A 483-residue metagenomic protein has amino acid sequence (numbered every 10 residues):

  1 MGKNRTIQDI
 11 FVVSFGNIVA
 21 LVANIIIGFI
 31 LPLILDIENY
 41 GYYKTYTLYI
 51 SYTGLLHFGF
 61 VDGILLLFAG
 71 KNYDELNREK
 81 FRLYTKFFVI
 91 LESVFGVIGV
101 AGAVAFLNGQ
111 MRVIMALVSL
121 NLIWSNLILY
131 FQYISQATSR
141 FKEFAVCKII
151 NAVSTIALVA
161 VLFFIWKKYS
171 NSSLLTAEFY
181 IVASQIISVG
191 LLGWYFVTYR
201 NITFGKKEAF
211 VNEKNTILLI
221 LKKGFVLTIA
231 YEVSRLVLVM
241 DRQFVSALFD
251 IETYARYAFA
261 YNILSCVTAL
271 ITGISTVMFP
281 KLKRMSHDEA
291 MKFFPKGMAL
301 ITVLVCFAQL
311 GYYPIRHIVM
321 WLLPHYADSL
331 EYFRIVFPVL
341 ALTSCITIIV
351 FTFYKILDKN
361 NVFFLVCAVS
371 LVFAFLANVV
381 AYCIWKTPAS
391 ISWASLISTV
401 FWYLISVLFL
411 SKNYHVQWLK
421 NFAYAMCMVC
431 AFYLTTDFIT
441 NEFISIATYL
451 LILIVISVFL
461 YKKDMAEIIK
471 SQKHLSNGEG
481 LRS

Functional and structural regions predicted by a protein language model:
M1-G2, S170-I181, G190-L238, V277 (+4 more regions): Interhelical loop/hinge segments that connect adjacent transmembrane helices in multipass membrane
K3, I7, W124-K148, P338-V369 (+1 more regions): Membrane-interface junctions at transmembrane-helix termini in multi-pass inner-membrane proteins
N4-D62, G96, V100, N121 (+5 more regions): Signature of the first transmembrane helix
P32-N39, A105, G109-V113, T138-V146 (+5 more regions): Membrane-interface helix-loop junctions in multi-pass transport and translocation proteins
H57-Y73, A260, L264-D288, P295-M298 (+1 more regions): Helix-loop junctions and terminal segments of transmembrane helices in multi-pass membrane transport/translocation
D62, L83-Q110, F164, L191 (+3 more regions): Alpha-helical transmembrane segments of multi-pass membrane transport and lipid-handling proteins
K86-I229: Hydrophobic transmembrane helix module of multi-pass membrane transport proteins
F204-G205, F422, L434-S483: Membrane-proximal transmembrane or re-entrant/amphipathic helices at the cytosolic face
